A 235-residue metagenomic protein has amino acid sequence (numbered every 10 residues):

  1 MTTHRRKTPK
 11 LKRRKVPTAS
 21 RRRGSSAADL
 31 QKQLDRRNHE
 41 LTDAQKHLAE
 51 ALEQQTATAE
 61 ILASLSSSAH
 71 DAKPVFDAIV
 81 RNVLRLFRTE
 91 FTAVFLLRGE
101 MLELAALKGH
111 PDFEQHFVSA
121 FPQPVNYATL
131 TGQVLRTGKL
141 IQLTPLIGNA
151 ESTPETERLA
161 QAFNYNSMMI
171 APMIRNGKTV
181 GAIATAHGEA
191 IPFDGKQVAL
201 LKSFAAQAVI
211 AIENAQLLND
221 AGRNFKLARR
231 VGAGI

Functional and structural regions predicted by a protein language model:
M1-A57, S67-H70, R85, G99 (+6 more regions): Non-catalytic regulatory/interaction regions at protein termini and inter-domain linkers
H39, K46-L52, K196, I212-R229 (+1 more regions): Short alpha-helical interdomain "coupling" segment at the junction between an upstream regulatory sensor module
A57-P74, N82, Q216, L227-I235: Short regulatory/linker helices and ligand/cofactor-binding micro-motifs at input modules
V80-L84, A93-N126, K139: GAF sensory/regulatory domain recognition with acknowledged cross-activation on helical regulatory dimers
E103, D112-S119, T144-S167, H187: Signal-transducing coupling segments at domain and membrane junctions
H110, A182-I191: Short beta-strand-to-loop transition segments that serve as allosteric relay/switch motifs in sensory/regulatory domains
Y127, N166-I174: A short, aliphatic-rich beta-strand micro-motif
K202-V209: Allosteric cytosolic regulatory segments
